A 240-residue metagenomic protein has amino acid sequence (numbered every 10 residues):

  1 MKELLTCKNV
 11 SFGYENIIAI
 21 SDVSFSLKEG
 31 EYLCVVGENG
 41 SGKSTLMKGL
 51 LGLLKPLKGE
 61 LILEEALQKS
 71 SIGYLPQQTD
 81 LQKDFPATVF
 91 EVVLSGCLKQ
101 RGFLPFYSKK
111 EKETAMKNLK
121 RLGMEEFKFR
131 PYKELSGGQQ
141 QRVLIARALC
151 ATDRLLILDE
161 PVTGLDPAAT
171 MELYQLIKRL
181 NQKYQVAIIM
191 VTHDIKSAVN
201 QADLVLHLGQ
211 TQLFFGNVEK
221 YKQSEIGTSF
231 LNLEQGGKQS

Functional and structural regions predicted by a protein language model:
G59-I72: Conserved ABC transporter NBD signature motif
K109-F127: Conserved ABC ATPase "signature" region
P131-L135, Q139: Conserved ABC ATPase signature
L156-E160: Catalytic Walker B motif of ABC-type/P-loop ATPase nucleotide-binding domains
P167-A169: Helix N-cap at the start of a conserved alpha-helix in ABC-type nucleotide-binding domains
T192-H193: H-loop/switch region of ABC-family ATPase nucleotide-binding domains
L204-N217: H-loop (His-switch) and adjacent beta-strand-loop-beta switch element of ABC-type ATPase nucleotide-binding domains
